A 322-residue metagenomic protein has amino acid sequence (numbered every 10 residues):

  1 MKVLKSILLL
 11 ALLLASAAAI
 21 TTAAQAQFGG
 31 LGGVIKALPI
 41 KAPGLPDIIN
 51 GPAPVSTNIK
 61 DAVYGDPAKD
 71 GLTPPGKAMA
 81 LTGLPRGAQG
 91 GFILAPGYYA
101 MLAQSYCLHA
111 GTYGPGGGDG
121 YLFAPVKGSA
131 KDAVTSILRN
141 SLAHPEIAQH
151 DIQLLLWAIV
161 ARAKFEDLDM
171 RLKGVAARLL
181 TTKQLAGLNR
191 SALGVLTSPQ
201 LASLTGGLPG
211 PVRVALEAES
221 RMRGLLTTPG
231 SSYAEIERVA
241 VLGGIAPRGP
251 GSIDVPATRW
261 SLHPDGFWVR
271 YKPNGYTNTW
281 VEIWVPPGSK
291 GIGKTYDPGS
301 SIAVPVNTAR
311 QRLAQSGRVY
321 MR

Functional and structural regions predicted by a protein language model:
M1-S6: Positively charged n-region of N-terminal signal peptides that target proteins for export
I7-A19: Bacterial N-terminal signal peptides
I20-A26: Sec/Tat signal peptide C-region and signal peptidase I cleavage site
A26, M101-A103, V269: Generic structural hydrophobic/aromatic packing signal, biased to beta-strands
F28-G30: Intrinsic low-complexity, intrinsically disordered or marginally ordered coil/linker segments
I35-A158, E237, G244, S252-P256 (+2 more regions): Short, surface-exposed polybasic-aromatic patches that bind anionic ligands, especially phosphate groups
Y98-P229: Mature extracellular/secreted ectodomains of secretory-pathway proteins
D167-P305, A309-R310: Acidic/charged, solvent-exposed loop-and-adjacent secondary-structure segments enriched in E/D, K/R, S/T, and G/P
